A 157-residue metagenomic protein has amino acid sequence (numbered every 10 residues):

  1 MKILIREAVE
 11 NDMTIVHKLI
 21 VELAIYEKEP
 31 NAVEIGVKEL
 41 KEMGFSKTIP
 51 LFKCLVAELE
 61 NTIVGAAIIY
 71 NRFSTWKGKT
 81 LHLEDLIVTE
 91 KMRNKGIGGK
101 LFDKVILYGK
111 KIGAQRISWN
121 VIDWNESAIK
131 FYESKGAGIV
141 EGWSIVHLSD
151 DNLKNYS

Functional and structural regions predicted by a protein language model:
L4-V16: A short beta-loop-alpha structural element at the N-terminal edge of CoA-dependent acyl/N-acetyltransferase catalytic
H17-M43: Conserved GNAT-fold acetyl-CoA-binding loop/helix
G44-V56: A short helix-loop-beta-strand connector motif used in the catalytic cores of GNAT acetyltransferases and, in some
V56, T62-Y70: Conserved beta-strand in the GNAT
N94-L107, S134: Conserved acetyl-CoA-binding loop-helix of GNAT-fold acetyltransferases
G99, D123-E141: Conserved active-site alpha-helix within GNAT-family acetyltransferase domains
K110-N120: Conserved GNAT acetyl-CoA-binding A-motif
W119-A128, H147-D150: Conserved beta-strand-loop-alpha-helix junction that forms the acyl-donor binding cleft
